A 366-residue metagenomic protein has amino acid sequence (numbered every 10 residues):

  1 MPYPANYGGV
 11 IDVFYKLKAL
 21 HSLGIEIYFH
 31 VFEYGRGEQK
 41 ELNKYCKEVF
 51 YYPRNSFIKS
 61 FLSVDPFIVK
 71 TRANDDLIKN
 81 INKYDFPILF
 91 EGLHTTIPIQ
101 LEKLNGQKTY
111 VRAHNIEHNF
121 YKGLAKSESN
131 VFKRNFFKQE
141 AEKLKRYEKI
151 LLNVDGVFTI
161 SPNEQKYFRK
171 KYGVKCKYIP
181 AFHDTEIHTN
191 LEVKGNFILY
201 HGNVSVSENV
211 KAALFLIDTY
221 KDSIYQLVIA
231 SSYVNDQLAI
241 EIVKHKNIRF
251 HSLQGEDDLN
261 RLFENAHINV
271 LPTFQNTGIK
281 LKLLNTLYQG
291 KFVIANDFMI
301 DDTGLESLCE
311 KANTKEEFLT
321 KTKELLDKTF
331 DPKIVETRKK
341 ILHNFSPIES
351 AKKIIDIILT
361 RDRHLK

Functional and structural regions predicted by a protein language model:
M1-V49, Y84, Y220-K221: N-terminal subdomain of nucleotide-sugar transferases
D12, Y178-I242, R249-E264: Conserved catalytic-core segment of nucleotide-activated headgroup transferases in glycan assembly
Y15, D75-N82, I116-F120, E128-V157: Membrane-proximal helix-turn-helix segments that form the acceptor-binding/catalytic region of lipid-linked
R72, T329-K366: A charged, aromatic-enriched C-terminal amphipathic alpha-helix characteristic of glycosyltransferases across folds
P87-I88, L104-S127: Active-site proximal beta-strand in glycosyltransferases
K138-H188: Donor nucleotide-sugar binding/catalytic pocket of nucleotide-sugar-dependent glycosyltransferases
F263-G278, Q289-K291: Acidic donor-binding loop of glycosyltransferase active sites
K282-Y288, F292-N296: Short hydrophobic beta-strand element within catalytic cores of glycosyltransferases and related nucleotide-activated
